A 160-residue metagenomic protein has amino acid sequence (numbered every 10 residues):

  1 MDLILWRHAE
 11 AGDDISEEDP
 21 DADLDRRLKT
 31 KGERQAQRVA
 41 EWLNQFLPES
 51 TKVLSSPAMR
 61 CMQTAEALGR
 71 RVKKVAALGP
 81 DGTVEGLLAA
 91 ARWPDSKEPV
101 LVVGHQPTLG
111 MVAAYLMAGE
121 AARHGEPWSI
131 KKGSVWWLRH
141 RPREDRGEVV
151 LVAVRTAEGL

Functional and structural regions predicted by a protein language model:
D2-E85, G110, A121-R123: Active-site-proximal alpha-helix that buttresses catalytic centers in soluble enzyme cores
L3, P99-L101, V135: Residue-level preference for the first positions of well-ordered beta-strands
F46-E49, W93-E98: Glycine-rich phosphate-binding loop signature in dinucleotide/nucleotide-binding domains
G82-L87, G133-W136: Short, charged, surface-exposed secondary-structure boundary motifs
K97-Y115: A glycine-rich beta-strand to alpha-helix segment that forms a phosphate/ribose-binding loop at ligand/cofactor sites
M117-V150: Domain-level recognition of soluble alpha/beta enzyme cores, biased toward histidine phosphatases/phosphomutases
V150-L160: Short, solvent-exposed aromatic-acidic interface loops
